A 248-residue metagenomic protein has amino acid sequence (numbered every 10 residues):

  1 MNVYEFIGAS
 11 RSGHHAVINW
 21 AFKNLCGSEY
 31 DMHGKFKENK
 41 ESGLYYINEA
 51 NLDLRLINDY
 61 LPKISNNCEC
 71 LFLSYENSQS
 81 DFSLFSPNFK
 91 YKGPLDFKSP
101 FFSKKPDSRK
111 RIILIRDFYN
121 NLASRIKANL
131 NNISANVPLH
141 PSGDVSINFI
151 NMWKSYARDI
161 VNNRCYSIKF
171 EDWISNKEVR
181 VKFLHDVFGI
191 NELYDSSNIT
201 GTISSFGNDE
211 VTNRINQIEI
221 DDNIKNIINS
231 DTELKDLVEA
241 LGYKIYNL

Functional and structural regions predicted by a protein language model:
M1-N77: PAPS-dependent sulfotransferase catalytic core
N2, G189-L248: PAPS-dependent sulfotransferases, especially Golgi type II membrane carbohydrate sulfotransferases
I18, V181, L234: Generic structural marker for isolated residues within well-ordered, non-membrane alpha-helices of soluble domains
K23, K35, Y156, N162-C165 (+2 more regions): Extracellular glycan-modifying ectodomains
G43-L54, L139-S146, K177, S204 (+3 more regions): Intrinsic-disorder-associated interaction segments
L52, L56-K63, V137-H140, S196-I199 (+1 more regions): Transmembrane catalytic cores of multi-pass membrane glycosyltransferases and polysaccharide-assembly enzymes
E76-Y194, D209-I215: PAPS-dependent sulfotransferase catalytic domain
